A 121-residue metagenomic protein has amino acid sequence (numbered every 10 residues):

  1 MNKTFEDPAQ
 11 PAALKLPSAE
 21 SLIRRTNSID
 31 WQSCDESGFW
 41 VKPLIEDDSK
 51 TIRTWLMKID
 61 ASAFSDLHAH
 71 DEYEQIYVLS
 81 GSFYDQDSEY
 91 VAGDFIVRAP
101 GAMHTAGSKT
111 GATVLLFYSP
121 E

Functional and structural regions predicted by a protein language model:
M1-K50: A short, N-terminal "cap"/entry segment at the start of jelly-roll beta-barrel domains of the cupin/DSBH fold
F39, P100-E121: Ligand-binding loop in jelly-roll beta-barrel domains
V41-P43, T54-L56, Q75, F95-V97 (+1 more regions): Conserved hydrophobic/aromatic beta-strand scaffold that supports enzyme active sites
P43, W55-M57, D66-H70, D87-S88 (+1 more regions): Short histidine-centered beta-strand/loop micro-motifs that create catalytic or ligand/metal-coordination sites
S49-T51, D60-F64, E121: Short, charged/polar surface micro-motifs in flexible loops or helix N-caps
D60-A61, A69-D85: Glycine- and acidic-residue-biased ligand/ion/polar-headgroup-sensing regions
D85-T105: Short acidic-glycine-tyrosine-enriched beta hairpin
